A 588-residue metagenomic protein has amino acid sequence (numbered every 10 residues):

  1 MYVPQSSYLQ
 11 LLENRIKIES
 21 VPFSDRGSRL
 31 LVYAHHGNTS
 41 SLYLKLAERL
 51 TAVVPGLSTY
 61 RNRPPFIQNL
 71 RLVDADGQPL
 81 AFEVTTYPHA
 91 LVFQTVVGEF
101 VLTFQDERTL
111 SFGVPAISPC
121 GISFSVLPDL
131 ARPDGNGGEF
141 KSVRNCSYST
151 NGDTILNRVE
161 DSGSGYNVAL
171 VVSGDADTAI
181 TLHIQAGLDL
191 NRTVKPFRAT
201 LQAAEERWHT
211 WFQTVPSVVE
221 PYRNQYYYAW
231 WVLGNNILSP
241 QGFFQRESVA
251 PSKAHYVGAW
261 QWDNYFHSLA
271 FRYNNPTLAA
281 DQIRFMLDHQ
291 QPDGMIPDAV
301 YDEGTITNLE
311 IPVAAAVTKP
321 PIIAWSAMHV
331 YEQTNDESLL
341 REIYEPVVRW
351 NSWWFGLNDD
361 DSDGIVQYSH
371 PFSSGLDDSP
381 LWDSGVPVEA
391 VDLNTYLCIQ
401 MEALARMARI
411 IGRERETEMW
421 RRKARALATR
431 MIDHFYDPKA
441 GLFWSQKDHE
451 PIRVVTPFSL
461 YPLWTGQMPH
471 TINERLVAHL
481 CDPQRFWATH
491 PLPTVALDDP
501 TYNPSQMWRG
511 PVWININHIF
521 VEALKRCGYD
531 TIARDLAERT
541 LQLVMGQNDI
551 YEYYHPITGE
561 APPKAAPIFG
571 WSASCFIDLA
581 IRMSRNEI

Functional and structural regions predicted by a protein language model:
M1-P221, A254, W262, N274 (+3 more regions): Terminal accessory carbohydrate-recognition/targeting modules of carbohydrate-active enzymes
M1-Y8, S149-H183, I296, Y301 (+4 more regions): N-terminal start-of-domain structural block
G187-K195, L233-V257, V313-S352, G441-H449: Short N-terminal secondary-structure initiator segments
P196-A203, R207, P221-Y228, N275-D288 (+5 more regions): Extended, well-ordered alpha-helical scaffold segments
V219-G258, M286-L287, P292-V313, D359-E389 (+2 more regions): Extended glycan-interaction surfaces of carbohydrate-active proteins
V257-H370, V391-N394, C398, P511-A533 (+2 more regions): Aromatic-rich carbohydrate-recognition surfaces in CAZymes
P387-D392, E414: Structured, solvent-exposed acidic/aromatic patches
